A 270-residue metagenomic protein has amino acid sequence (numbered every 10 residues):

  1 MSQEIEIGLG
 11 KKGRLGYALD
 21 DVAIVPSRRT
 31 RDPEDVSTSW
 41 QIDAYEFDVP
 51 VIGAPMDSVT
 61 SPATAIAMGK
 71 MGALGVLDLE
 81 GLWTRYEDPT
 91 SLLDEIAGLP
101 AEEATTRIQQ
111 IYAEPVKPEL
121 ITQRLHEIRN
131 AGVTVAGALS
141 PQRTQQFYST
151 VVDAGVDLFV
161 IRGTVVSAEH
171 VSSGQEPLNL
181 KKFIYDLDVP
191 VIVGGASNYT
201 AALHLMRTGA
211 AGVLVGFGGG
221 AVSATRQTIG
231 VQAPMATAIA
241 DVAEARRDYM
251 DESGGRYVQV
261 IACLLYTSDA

Functional and structural regions predicted by a protein language model:
M1-E244, Y249, S253: Active-site entrance/lid segments in N-terminal catalytic domains of soluble metabolic enzymes
V258-I261: C-terminal structured domain segments across diverse proteins
Y266-A270: Conserved small/polar residues in nucleotide/adenosyl-binding loops
